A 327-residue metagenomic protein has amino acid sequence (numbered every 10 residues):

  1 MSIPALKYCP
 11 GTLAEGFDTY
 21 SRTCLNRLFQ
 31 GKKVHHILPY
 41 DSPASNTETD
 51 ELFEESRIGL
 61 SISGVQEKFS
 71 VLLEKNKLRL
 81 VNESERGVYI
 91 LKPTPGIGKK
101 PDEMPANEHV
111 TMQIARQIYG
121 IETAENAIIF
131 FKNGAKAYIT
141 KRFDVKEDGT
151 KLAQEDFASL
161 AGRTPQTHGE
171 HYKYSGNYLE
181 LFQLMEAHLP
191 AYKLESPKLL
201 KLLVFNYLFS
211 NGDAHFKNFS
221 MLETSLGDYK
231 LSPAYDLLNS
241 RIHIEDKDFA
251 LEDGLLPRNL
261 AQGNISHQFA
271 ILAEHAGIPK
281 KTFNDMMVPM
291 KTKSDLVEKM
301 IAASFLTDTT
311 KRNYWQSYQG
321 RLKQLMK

Functional and structural regions predicted by a protein language model:
M1-F216, S220-K327: Anionic ligand-binding catalytic core segments
